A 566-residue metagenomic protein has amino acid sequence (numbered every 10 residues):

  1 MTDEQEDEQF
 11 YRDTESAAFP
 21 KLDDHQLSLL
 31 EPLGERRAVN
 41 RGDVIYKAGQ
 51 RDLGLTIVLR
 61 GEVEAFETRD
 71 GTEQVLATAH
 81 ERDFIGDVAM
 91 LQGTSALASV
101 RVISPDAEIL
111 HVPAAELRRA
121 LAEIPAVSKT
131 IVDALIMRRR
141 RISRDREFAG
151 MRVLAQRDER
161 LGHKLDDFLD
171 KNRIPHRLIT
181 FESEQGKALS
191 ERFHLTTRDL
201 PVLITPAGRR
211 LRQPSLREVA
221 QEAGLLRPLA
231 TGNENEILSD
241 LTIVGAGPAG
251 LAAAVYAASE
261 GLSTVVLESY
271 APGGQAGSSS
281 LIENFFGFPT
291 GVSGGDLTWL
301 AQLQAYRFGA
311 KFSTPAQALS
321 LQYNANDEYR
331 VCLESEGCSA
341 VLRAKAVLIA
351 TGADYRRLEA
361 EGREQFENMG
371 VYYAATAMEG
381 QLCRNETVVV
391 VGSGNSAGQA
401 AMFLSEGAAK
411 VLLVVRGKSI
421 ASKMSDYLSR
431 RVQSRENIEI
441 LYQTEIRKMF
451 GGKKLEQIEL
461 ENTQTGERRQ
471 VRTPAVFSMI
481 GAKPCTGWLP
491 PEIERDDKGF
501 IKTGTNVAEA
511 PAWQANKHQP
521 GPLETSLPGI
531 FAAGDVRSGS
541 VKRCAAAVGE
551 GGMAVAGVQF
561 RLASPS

Functional and structural regions predicted by a protein language model:
M1-D167, K171: Cytosolic regulatory regions built on CNB/CRP/Popeye-like sensor folds
K21, L55, T78, H111 (+4 more regions): Short aromatic/basic micro-patch
L27, L117-R118, V219, A318 (+2 more regions): A generic structural signal for short hydrophobic patches within well-formed alpha-helices
E62, D106-E108, E328, R357 (+6 more regions): Structural motif
V153, R157-E184, F193, L241-A310 (+4 more regions): Beta1-alpha1 glycine-rich phosphate/pyrophosphate-binding loop at the start of Rossmann-like nucleotide-binding domains
D166, L178, K187-V244, E260 (+6 more regions): FAD-binding core/adjacent interface of flavoenzyme oxidoreductases
N233-P272, E359, E367, Y373-D426 (+3 more regions): Rossmann-like dinucleotide/flavin-binding elements
T298-A344, I349-T351, S405-K517, F560-S566: A Rossmann-like FAD-binding core segment of flavoenzymes
